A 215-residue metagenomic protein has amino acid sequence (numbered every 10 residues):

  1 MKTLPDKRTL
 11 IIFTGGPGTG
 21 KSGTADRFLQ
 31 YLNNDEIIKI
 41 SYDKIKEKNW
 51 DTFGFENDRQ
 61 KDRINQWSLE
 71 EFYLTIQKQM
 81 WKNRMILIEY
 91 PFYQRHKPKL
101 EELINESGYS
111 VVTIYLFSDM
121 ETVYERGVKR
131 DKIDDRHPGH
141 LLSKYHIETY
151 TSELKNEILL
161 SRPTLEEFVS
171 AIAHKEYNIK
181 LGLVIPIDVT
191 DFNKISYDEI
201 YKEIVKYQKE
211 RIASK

Functional and structural regions predicted by a protein language model:
K2-R8, M80: Phosphate-binding P-loop
F13: Hydrophobic anchor at the beta1->P-loop junction of P-loop NTPases
G16-P17: The conserved Walker
G20: Conserved glycine(s) of the Walker
G23-W81: Conserved substrate/cofactor phosphate-moiety recognition/catalytic segment in nucleotide-dependent phosphotransferases
Q66-V111: Glycine-rich phosphate-binding loop used to anchor ATP phosphates in small-molecule kinases, encompassing both
S107-K129: Conserved phosphate-donor/acceptor-positioning beta-strand/loop module used by diverse small-molecule
I133-Y197: Small-molecule kinase domains that catalyze NTP-dependent phosphoryl transfer to phosphate-bearing small molecules
